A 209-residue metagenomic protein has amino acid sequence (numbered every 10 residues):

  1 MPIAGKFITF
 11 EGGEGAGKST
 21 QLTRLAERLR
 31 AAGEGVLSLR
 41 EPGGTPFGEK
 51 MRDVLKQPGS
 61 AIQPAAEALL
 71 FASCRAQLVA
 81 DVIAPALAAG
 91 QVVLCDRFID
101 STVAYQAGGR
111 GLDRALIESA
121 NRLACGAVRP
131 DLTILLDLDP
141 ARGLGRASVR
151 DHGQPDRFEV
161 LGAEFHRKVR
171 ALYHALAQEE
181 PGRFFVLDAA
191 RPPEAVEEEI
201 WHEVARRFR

Functional and structural regions predicted by a protein language model:
M1-F7: Extreme N-terminal, non-catalytic leader segments that precede Walker-type/kinase nucleotide-binding cores
P2, R24-A26, A141-R209: NTP-dependent small-molecule kinase module
F10: Hydrophobic anchor at the beta1->P-loop junction of P-loop NTPases
G15: Walker A (P-loop) phosphate-binding loop of P-loop NTPases
K18: Conserved lysine of the Walker
Q21: Hydrophobic positions on the alpha1 helix immediately C-terminal to the Walker A/P-loop
A32-C125, E199: ATP-dependent small-molecule kinase phosphotransfer cores that center on conserved nucleotide phosphate-binding segments
T102-A171: A glycine- and Lys/Arg-enriched "phosphate-lid" helix/loop adjacent to the NTP-binding pocket of small-molecule kinases
